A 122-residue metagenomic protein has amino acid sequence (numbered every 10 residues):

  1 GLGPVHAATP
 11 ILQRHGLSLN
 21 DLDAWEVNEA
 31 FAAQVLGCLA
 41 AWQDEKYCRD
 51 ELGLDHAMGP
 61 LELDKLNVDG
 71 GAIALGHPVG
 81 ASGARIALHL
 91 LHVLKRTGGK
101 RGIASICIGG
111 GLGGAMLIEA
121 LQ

Functional and structural regions predicted by a protein language model:
G1-Q122: Claisen-condensing/thiolase-fold acyl-transfer catalytic domains that form or cleave C-C bonds in fatty acid
